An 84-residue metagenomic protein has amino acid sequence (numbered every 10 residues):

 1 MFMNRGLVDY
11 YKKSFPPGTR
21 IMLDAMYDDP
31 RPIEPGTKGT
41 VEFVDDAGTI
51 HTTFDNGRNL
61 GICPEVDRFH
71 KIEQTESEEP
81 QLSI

Functional and structural regions predicted by a protein language model:
F2-P80: Basic/aromatic-rich interaction segments and small domains that mediate binding to polyanionic partners
L82-I84: Conserved ATP-binding/catalytic motifs of P-loop helicase motor domains
